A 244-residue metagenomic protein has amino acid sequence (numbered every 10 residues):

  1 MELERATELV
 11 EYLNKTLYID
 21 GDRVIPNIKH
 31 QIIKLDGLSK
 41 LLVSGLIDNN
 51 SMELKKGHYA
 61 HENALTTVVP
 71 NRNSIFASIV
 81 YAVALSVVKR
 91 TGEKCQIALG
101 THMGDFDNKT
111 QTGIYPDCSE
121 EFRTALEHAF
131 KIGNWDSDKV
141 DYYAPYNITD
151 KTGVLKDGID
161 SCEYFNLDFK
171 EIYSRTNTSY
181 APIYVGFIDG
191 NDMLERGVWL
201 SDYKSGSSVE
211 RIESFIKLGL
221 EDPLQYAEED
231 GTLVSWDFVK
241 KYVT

Functional and structural regions predicted by a protein language model:
M1-F169, S208: ATP-dependent adenylation/nucleotidyltransferase module used to activate substrates
G133, I148, T152, S161-S201: Cys/His-rich Zn2+-binding cysteine-cluster or related metal-binding knuckle/ribbon modules and their
I183-L200, G206-K240: Iron-sulfur (Fe-S) cluster-binding segments and ferredoxin-like electron-carrier domains, especially [2Fe-2S]
V243-T244: NTP-binding/hydrolysis catalytic cores, primarily Walker-type P-loop NTPases
